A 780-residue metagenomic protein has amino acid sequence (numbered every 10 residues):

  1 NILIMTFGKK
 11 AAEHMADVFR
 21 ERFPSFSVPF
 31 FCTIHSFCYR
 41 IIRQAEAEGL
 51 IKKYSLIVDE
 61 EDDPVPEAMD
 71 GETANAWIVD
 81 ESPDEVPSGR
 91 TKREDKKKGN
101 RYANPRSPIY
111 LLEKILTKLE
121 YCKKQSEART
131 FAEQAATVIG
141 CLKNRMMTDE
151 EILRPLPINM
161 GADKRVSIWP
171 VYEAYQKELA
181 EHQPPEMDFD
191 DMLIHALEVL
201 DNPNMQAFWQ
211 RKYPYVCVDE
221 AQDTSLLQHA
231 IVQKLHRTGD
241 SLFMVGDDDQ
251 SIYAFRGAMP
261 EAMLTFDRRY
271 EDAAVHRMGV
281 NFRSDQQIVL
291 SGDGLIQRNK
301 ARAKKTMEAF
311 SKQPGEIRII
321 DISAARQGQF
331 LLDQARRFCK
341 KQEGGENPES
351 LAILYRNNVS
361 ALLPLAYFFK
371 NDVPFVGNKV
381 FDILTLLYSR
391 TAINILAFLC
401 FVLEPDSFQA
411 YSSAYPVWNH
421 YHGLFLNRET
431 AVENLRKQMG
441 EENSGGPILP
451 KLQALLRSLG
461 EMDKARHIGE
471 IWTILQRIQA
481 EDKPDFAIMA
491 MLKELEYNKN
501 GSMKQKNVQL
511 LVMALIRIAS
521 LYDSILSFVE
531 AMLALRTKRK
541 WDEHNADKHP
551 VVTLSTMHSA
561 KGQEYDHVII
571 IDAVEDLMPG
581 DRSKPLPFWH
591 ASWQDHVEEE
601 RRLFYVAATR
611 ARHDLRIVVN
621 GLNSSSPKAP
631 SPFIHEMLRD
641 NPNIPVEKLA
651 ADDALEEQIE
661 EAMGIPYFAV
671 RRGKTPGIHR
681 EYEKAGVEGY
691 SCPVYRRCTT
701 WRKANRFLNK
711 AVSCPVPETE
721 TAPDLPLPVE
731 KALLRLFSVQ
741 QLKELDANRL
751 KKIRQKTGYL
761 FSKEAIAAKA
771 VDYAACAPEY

Functional and structural regions predicted by a protein language model:
N1, E271-A274, G279-V373: Helicase P-loop NTPase motor core
N1-L3, F30, P64-V65, M160-T265 (+4 more regions): Conserved helicase NTPase motor core
N1-L56, D63, E67-E94, A207 (+2 more regions): P-loop NTPase Walker
F26, G49-E173, H182, E186 (+4 more regions): ATP-hydrolysis module of ASCE/P-loop NTPase motor domains, specifically the Walker B Asp-Glu catalytic pair
C32-I41, V216-E220, V245, V359 (+2 more regions): Conserved helicase core region in the C-terminal RecA-like lobe
S36-F37, Q313-G315, G345-D485, N498-G501: ATPase/helicase motor core of nucleic-acid motors
A174-Y175, N347, S413, L449-S559 (+1 more regions): Accessory C-terminal helicase-associated subdomains
V574-A651, E656: C-terminal accessory regions
